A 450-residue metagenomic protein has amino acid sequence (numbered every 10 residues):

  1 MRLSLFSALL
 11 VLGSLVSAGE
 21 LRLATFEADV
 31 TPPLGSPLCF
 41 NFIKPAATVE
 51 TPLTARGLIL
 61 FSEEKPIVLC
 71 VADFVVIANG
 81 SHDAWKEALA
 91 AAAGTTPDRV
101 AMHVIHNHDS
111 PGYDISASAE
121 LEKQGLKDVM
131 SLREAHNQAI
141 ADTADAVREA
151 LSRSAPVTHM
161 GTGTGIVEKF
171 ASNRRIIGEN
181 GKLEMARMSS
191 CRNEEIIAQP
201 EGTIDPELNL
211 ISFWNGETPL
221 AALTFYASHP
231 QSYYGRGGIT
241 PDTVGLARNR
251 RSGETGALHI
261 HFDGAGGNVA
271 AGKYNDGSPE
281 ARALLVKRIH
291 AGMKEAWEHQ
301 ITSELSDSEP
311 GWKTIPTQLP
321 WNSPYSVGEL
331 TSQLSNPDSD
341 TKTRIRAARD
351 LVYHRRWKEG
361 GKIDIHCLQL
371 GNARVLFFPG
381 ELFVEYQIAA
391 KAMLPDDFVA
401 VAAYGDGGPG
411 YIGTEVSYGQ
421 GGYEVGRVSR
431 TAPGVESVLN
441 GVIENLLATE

Functional and structural regions predicted by a protein language model:
M1-A8: Bacterial N-terminal signal peptides that target proteins for export
G13-L15: N-terminal signal peptide c-region/cleavage motif recognized by signal peptidases
G19-L258, G264-G266, Y274-L284, W297 (+1 more regions): Conserved beta-alpha junction segments in alpha/beta enzyme cores
V269: Catalytic histidine-centered segment of alpha/beta-hydrolase-like enzymes
I289: Anionic-ligand-binding alpha/beta catalytic cores of soluble enzymes and soluble regulatory domains that recognize
M293: Glycan-recognition surfaces in beta-rich domains, encompassing non-catalytic CBMs and lectin-like receptor-binding
